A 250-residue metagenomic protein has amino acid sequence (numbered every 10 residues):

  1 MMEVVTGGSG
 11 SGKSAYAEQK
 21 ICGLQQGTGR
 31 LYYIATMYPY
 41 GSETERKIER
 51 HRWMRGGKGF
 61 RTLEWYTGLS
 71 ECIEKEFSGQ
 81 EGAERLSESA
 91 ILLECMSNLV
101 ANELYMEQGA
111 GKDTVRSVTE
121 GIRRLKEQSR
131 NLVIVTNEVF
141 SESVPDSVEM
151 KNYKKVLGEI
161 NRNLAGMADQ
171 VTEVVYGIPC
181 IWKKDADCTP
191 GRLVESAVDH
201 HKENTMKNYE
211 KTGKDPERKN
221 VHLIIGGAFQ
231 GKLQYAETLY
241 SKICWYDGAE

Functional and structural regions predicted by a protein language model:
M2-E76, K207, D215-E250: Conserved P-loop
V4, A90-L92, V133-V135, L223: Structural motif
Q26-T28, R55-G57, L86, E127-S129 (+1 more regions): Short, well-ordered coil/turn elements that cap or connect secondary structure elements
G29-Y32, S89, N131, Q170: Residues at the starts of beta-strands that form the adenosine-phosphate
M37, Y66, M96-S97, E138-V139 (+2 more regions): Short, flexible active-site-adjacent loop segments at beta-strand->alpha-helix junctions, enriched in small/polar
K58-T114: Helix-adjacent hinge/juxtasegments
K75-S89, A186-R218: Intrinsically disordered, low-complexity terminal tails and inter-domain linkers enriched for S/T/G/P/D/E
N98-S196, Y209: Replace "adjacent to P-loop NTPase cores in ATP/GTP-dependent enzymes" with "adjacent to NTP-binding cores
